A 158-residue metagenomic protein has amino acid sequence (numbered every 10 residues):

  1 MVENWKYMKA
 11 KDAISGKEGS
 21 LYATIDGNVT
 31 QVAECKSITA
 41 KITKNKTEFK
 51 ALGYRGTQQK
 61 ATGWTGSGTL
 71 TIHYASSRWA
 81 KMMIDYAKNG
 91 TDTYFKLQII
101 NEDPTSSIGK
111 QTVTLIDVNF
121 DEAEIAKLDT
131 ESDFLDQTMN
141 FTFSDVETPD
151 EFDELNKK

Functional and structural regions predicted by a protein language model:
V2-M82, V113, D117-N140, E147-T148: Solvent-exposed edge beta-strands and adjacent loop segments that serve as assembly or binding interfaces
K60, A87-T91, P149: Subunit-assembly interface segments of extracellular/virion macromolecular structures
K81-I84, D150-K158: Short, charged, solvent-exposed linker or helix-capping segments at domain edges/interfaces that act as flexible hinges
M83-T114: Short, acidic/charged, Gly/Pro-enriched secondary-structure junctions
